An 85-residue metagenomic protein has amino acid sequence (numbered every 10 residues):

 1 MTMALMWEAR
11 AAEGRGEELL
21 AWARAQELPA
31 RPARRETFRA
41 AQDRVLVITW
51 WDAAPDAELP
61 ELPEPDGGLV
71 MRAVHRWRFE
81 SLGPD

Functional and structural regions predicted by a protein language model:
M1, P32-L46, L62-D85: Glycine-rich beta-strand-turn "strand-cap" elements at beta-sheet edges
T2, A25-Q26, D52-A54: N-terminal processing/targeting junctions
T2-R10, I48: Active-site-flanking beta-strand signature of metal-NTP-handling nucleotidyl enzymes and homologous cyclase-like
W7, W22, W50-W51, W77: A residue-identity detector for tryptophan
A9-R34, L62-P65: Short amphipathic alpha-helical segments
A12-G14, A40, D52-A54: Short coil/turn motifs at secondary-structure junctions
E13, L28, R44, D56-A57 (+1 more regions): A generic structural signal for solvent-exposed, polar alpha-helical segments
E17, D52-E61: Short amphipathic alpha-helices within nucleic acid-binding modules
